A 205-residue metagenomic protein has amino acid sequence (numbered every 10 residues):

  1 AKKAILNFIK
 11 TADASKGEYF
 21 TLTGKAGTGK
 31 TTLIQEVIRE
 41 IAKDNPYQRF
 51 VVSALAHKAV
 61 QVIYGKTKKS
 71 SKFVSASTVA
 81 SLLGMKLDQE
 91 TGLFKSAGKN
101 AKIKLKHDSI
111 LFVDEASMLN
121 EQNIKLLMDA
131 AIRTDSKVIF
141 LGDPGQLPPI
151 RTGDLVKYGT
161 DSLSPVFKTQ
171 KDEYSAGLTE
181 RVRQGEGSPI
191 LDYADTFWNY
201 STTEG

Functional and structural regions predicted by a protein language model:
A1-G205: Conserved ATP-binding/catalytic motifs of P-loop helicase motor domains
